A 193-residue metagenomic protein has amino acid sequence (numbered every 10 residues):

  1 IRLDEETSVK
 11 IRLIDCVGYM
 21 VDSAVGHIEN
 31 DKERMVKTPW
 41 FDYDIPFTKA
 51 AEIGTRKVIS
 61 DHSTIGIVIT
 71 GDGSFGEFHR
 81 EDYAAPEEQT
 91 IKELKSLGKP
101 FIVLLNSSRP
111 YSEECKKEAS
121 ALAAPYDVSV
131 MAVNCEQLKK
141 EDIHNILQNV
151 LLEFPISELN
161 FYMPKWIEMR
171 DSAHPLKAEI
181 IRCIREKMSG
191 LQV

Functional and structural regions predicted by a protein language model:
I1-K37: Conserved G1/Walker A P-loop phosphate-binding module
R2-T7, V58-H62, E93-G98, A124: Conserved catalytic network of the ASCE P-loop NTPase/AAA+ motor domain
V17-V21, D72-F75, S108-Y111, E136-K139: Conserved nucleotide-binding/hydrolysis micro-motifs of P-loop NTPases
D22-G26, E77-D82, S112-K116: Conserved ATPase-coupling elements of RecA-like P-loop NTPase cores
V25-E77, L94: Inter-motif core of Ras-like GTPase G domains
D82-E88: Charged helix-capping and loop-helix junction motifs
Q89, E93-I102, S107-R170: Canonical P-loop GTPase G-domain recognition
H174-V193: Charge-patterned, long linear interaction tracts outside catalytic cores
